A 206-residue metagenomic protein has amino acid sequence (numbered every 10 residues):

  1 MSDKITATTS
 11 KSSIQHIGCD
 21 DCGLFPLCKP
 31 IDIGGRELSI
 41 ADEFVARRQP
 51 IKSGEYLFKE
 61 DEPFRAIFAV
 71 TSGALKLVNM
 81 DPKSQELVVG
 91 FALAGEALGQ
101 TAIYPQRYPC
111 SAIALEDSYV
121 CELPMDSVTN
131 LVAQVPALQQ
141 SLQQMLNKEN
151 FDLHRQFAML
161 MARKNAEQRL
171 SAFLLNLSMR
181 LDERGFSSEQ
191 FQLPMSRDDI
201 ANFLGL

Functional and structural regions predicted by a protein language model:
M1-E183, Q190: Cytosolic regulatory regions built on CNB/CRP/Popeye-like sensor folds
L177-L206: Phosphate-/nucleic-acid-contacting segments
